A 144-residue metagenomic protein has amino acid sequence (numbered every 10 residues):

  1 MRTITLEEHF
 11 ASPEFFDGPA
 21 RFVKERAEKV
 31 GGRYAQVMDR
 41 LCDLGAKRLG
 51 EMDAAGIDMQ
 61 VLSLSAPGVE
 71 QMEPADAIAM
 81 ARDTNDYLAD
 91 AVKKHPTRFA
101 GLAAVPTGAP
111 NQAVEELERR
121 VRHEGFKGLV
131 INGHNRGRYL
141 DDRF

Functional and structural regions predicted by a protein language model:
M1-F144: Helix-coil boundary/capping segments in enzymes
